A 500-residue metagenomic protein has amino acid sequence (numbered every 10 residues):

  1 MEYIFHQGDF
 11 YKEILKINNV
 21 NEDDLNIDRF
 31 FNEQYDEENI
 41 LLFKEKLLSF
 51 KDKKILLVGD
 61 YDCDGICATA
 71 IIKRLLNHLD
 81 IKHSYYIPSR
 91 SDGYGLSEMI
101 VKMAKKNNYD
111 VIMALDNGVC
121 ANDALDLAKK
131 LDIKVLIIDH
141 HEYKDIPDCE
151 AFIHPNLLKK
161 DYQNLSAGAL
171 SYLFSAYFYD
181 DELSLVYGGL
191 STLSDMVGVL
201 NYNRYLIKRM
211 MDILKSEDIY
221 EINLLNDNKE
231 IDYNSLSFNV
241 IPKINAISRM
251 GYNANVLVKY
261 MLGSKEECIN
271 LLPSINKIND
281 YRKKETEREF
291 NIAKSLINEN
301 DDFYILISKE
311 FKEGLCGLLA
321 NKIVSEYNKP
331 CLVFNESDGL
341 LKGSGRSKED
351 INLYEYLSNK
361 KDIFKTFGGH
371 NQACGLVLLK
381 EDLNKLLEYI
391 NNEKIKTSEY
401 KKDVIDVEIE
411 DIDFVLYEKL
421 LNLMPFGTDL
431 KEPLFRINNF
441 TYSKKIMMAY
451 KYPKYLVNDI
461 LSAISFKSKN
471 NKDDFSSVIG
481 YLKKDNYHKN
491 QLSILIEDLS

Functional and structural regions predicted by a protein language model:
E2-V111, K130-I133, D148, Y179-N384 (+2 more regions): Hydrophobic helix-and-loop "lid/oligomerization" segment in the mid-to-C-terminal part of catalytic domains
L48-D52, E266-I269, K277-I307, S358-S500: Mid-to-C-terminal polyanion-binding domains and interfaces
D62-G65, D92-G93, N117-A121, Y487-H488: Acidic, metal-coordinating catalytic cores used for nucleic-acid/nucleotide bond scission and strand-transfer chemistry
I87, I137, F152-H154, G189 (+3 more regions): Structural signal for conserved beta-strand scaffold positions within catalytic alpha/beta enzyme cores
M99-K102, A167-L170, V415-L421: Short, surface-exposed amphipathic charged segments that create phosphate/polyanion-binding patches used for binding
A114, V119-A128, V135-V197, N203-L206: Conserved phosphate-handling catalytic cores of large alpha/beta enzymes
A151-F152, G339-S347, K489-L499: Short, well-ordered strand-loop elements centered on a beta-strand within folded domains, enriched for acidic residues
